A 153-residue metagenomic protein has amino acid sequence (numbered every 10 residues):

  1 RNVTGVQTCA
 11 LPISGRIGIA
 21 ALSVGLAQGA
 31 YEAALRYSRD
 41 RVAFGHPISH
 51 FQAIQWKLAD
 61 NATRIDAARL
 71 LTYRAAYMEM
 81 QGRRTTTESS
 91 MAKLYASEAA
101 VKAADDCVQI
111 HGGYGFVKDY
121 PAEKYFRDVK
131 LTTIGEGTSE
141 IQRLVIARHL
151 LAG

Functional and structural regions predicted by a protein language model:
R1-C9: Single conserved hydrophobic/aromatic residue that forms the stacking wall/gate of nucleotide- or nucleobase-binding
P12-G153: Alpha-helical interface subdomain recognition
